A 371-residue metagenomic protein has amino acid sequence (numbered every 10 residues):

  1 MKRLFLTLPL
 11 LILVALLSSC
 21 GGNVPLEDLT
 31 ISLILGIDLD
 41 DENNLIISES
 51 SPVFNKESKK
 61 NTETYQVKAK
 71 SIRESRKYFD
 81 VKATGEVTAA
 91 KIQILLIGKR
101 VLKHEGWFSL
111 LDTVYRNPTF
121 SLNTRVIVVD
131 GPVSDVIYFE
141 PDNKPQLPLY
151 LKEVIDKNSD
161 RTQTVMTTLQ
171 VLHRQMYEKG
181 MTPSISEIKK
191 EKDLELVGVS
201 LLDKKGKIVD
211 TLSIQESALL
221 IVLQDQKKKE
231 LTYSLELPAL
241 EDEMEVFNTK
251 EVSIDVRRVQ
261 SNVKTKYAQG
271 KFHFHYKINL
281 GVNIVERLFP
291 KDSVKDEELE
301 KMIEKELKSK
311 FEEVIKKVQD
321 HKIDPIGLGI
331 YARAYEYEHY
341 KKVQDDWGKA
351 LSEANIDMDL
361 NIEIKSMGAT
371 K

Functional and structural regions predicted by a protein language model:
R3-L8, V14-K371: Membrane-proximal alpha-helical signals and transmembrane carboxylates
